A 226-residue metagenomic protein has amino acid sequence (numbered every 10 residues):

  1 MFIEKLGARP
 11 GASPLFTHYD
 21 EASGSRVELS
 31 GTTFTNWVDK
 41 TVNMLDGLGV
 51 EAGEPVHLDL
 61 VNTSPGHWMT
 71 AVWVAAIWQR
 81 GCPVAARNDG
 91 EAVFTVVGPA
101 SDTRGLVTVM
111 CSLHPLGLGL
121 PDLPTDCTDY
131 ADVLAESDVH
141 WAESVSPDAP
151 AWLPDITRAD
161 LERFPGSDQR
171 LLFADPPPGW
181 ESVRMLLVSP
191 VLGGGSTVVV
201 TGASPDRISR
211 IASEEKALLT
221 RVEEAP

Functional and structural regions predicted by a protein language model:
K5-E28, L134-I156: AMP-dependent adenylate-forming
T32-L58, Q79, I156-F173: ANL superfamily AMP-binding
L58-T63, T95-A100, C111-L113, F173-P178 (+3 more regions): Structural motif
V61-A75: Cytochrome P450 catalytic-core helices
V74-Q79, V183-T197: Conserved short alpha-helical elements in the N-terminal third of ANL/AMP-binding
C82-A92, P99-D102: Short acidic low-complexity segments
V84, L171, T197-V198, L219: A short hydrophobic/small-residue beta-strand
F94-Q169, A212-P226: ANL superfamily adenylate-forming
